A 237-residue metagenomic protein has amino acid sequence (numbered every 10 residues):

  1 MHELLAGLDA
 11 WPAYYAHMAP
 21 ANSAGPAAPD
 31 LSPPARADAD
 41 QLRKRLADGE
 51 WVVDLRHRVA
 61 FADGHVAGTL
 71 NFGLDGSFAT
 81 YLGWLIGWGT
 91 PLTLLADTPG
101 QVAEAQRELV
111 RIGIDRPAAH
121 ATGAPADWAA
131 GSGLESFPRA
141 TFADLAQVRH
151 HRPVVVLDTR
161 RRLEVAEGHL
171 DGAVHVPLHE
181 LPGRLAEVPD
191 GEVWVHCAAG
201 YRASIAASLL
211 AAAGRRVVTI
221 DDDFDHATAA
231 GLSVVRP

Functional and structural regions predicted by a protein language model:
M1-L31, E50, R58-P237: Rhodanese-like catalytic fold shared by cysteine-dependent sulfurtransferases and DSP/PTP-type phosphatases
D30-L42: A contiguous, basic/glycine-rich beta-loop/short-helix subdomain that forms a polymer-engagement track
Q41-R56: Conserved, hydrophobic alpha-helical core segments of structured domains
